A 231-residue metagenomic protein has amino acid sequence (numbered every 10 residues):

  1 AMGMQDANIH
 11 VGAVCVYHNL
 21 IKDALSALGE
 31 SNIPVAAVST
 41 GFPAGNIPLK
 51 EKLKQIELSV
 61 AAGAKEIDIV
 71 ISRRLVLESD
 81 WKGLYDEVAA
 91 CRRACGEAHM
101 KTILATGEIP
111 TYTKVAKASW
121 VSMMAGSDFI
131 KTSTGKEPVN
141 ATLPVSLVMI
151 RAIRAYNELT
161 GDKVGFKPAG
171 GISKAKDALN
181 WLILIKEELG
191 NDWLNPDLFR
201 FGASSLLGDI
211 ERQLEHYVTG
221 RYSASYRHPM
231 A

Functional and structural regions predicted by a protein language model:
A1-I9, N19-K167, S173-S204, R212-A231: Alpha/beta enzyme core
D209: N-terminal beta-loop-helix "entrance" segment that forms/cooperates in small-molecule cofactor or anionic ligand
